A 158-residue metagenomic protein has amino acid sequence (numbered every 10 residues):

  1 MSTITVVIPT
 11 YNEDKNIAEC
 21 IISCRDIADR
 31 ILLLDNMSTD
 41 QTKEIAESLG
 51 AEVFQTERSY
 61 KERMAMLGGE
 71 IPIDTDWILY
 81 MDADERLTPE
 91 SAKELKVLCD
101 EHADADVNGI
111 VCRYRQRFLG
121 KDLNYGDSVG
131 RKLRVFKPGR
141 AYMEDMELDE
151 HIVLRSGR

Functional and structural regions predicted by a protein language model:
T3, T10, D14, S38-Q41: Conserved SAM-binding loop
T3-T5, R30: Cell-envelope/extracellular polymer assembly enzymes that use nucleotide-activated donors
I4, A51-E52, V107: Short, conserved active-site loop motifs that form the nucleotide-linked donor/cofactor pocket
I8-I27: Short, well-formed alpha-helical segments that are part of the catalytic scaffolds of diverse glycosyltransferases
S23, D35-E44: A conserved acidic beta->alpha catalytic loop
D29, K43-D74: Conserved donor nucleotide-binding strand/loop of the catalytic core
T56, M81-A83: Catalytic metal- and UDP-sugar-binding loop of GT-A-like glycosyltransferases, i.e., residues flanking the conserved
K61-G68, T75-M81, T88-R158: Catalytic-site signature of metal-activated, phosphate-bearing donor transferases, centered on the GT-A/GT-A-like
